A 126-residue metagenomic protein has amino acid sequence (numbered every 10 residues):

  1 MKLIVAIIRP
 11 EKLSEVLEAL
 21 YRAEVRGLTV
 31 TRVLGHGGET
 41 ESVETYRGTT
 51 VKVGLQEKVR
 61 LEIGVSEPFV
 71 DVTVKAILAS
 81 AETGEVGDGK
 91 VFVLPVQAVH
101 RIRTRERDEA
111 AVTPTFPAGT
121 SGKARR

Functional and structural regions predicted by a protein language model:
M1-R126: Positively charged, small/polar-rich N-terminal and surface patches that mediate targeting and assembly and bind
